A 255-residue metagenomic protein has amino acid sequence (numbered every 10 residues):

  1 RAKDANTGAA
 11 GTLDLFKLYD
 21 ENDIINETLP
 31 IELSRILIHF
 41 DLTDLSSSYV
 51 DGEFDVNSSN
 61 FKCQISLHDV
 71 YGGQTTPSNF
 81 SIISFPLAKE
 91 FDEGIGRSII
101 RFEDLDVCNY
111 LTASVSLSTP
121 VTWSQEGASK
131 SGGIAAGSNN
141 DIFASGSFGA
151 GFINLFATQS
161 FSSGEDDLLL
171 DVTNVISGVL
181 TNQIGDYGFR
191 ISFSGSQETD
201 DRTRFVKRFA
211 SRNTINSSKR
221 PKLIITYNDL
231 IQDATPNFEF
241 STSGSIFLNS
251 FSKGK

Functional and structural regions predicted by a protein language model:
R1-K255: Secreted, disulfide-rich extracellular signaling modules
